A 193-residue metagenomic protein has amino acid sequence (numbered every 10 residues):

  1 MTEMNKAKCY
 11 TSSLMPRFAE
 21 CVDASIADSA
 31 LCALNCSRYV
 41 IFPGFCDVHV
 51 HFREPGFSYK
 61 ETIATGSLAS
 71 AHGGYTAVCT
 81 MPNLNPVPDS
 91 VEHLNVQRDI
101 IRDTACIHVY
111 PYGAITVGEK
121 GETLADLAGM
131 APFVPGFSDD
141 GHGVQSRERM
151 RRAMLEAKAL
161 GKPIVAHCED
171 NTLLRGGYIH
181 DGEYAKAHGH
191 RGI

Functional and structural regions predicted by a protein language model:
M1-G44: Histidine-rich, glycine-flanked metal-binding segment
A30-R38, S67, M150-H167: Short amphipathic alpha-helices and their capping/turn segments at secondary-structure boundaries
Y39-T104: Metal-associated gating/positioning segment near the N- to mid-region
V48-E61, Y110-G121, G189-I193: Active-site mouth loops of central-metabolism enzymes
A64-P88, A105-V117, A131-Q145, G161-E169: Divalent metal-dependent hydrolysis catalytic cores, especially in the metallo-beta-lactamase
G73-Y75, D99-H108, N171-I193: Active-site gating loops and adjacent loop-to-helix segments of metal-dependent hydrolytic enzymes
P88-N95, V144-E156: Active-site-adjacent beta->alpha loops and helix N-cap segments on the catalytic face of soluble alpha/beta enzymes
S90-L94, K120-A128, L174-H180: Distinct, well-ordered alpha-helical segments
